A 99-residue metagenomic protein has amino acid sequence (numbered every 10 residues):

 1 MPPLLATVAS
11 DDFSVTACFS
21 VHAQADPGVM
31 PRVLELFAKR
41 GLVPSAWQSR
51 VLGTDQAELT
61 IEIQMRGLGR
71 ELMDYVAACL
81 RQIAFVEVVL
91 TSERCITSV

Functional and structural regions predicted by a protein language model:
M1-V99: A conserved regulatory-domain signal marking ACT and ACT-like small-molecule sensing domains and adjacent regulatory
